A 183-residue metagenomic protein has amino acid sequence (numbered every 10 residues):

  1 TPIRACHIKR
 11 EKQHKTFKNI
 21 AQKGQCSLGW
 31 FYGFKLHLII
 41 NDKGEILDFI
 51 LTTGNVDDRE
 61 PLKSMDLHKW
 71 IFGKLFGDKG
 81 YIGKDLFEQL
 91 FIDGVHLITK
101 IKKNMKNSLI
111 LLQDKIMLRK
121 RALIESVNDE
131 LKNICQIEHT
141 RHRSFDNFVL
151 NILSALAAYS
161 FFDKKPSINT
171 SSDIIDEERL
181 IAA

Functional and structural regions predicted by a protein language model:
T1-I98, K102-K103, L156: Polybasic low-complexity intrinsically disordered regions
I8-E11, A122, H142, L153-A155: Short capping/connector residues at structural and topological boundaries
C26-G29, R141-I152: Structural motif
D58, K120, V149, L153: Hydrophobic (often cysteine-bearing) scaffold residues that line and stabilize catalytic clefts of nucleotide/cofactor
K74, K79-S144: Helix-centered, glycine/charged polyanion-binding patches within enzymatic domains that contact phosphate-containing
K74-F76, Q89-G94, S144, N151-A183: Anion-binding and metal-coordination hotspots
